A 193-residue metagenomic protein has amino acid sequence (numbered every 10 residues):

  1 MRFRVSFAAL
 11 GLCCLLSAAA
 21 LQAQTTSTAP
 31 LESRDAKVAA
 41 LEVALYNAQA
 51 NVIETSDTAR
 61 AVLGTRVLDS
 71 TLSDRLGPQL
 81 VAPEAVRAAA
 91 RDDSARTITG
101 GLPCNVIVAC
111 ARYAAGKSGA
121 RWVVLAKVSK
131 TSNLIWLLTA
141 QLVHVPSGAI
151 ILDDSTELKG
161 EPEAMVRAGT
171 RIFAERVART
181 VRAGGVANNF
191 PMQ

Functional and structural regions predicted by a protein language model:
M1-V5: Positively charged n-region of N-terminal signal peptides that target proteins for export
A8-A18: Bacterial N-terminal signal peptides
A23-A39, A44-A50, G64-L76, V108 (+3 more regions): C-terminal/domain-edge helix-coil "capping" segments
A48-A59, T99-G101: Second-shell loop/turn segments in exported
V52-I53, R87-A89, Q193: Short, active-site-adjacent cap segments at secondary-structure transitions
D57-V62, I107: Glycine-rich, flexible loop segments associated with nucleotide phosphate handling
R75-L125: Short, solvent-exposed, polar/charged sequence segments at loop or secondary-structure edges
